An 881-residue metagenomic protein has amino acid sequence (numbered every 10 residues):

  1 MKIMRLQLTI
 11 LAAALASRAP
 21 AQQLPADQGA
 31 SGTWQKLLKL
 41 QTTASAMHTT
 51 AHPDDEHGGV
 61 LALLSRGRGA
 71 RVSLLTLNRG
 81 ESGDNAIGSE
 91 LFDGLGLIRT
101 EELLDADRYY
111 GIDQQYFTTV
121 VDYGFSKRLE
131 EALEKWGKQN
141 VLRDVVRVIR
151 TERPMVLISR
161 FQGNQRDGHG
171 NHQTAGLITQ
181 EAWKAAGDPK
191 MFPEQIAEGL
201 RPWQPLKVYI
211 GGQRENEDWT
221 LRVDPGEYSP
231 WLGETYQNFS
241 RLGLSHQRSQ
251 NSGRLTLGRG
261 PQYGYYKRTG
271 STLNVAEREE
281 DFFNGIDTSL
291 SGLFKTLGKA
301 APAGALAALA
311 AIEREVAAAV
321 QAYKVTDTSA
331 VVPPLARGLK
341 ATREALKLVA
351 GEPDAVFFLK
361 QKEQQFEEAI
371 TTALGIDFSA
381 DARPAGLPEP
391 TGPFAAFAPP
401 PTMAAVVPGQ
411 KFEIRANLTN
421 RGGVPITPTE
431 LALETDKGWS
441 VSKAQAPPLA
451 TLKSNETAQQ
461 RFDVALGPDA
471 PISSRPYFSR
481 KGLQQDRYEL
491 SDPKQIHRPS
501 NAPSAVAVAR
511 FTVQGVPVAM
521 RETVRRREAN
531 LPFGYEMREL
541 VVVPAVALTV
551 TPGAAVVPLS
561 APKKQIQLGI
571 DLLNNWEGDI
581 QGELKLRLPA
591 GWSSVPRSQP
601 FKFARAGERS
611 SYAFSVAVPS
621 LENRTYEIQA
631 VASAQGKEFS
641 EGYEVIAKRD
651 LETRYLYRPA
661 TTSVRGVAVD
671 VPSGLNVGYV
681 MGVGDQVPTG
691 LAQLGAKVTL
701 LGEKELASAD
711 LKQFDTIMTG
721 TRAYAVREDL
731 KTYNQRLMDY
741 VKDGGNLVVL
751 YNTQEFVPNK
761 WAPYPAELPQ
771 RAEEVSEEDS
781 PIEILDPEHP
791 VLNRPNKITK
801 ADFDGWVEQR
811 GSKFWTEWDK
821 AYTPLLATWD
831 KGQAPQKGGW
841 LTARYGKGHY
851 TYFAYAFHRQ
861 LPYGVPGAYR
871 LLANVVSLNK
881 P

Functional and structural regions predicted by a protein language model:
K2-I3, A21-A46, R128-A132, K138-D381: Metal-dependent de-N-acetylase/amidase catalytic core
A12-P20: Hydrophobic h-region of N-terminal signal peptides that target proteins for export in Gram-negative bacteria
Q22-T151, Q173, Q180-K184: Active-site rim/loop-helix segments in enzyme catalytic domains that contact anionic ligands
M47-T49, V72-T76, Q114-T118, V156-S159 (+6 more regions): Structural recognition of the beta-strand scaffold that forms the well-ordered cores of secreted hydrolase catalytic
A382, G392-G666, V671-S673: Long beta-sheet-rich domains in secretory-pathway and surface-associated proteins
E638-G720, Y751-T753, V775, R859 (+1 more regions): Aromatic-Pro/Gly-enriched surface loop or interdomain linker that acts as a lid/target-recognition segment
R722-D804: A glycine-rich, often tryptophan-bearing local segment used as a flexible ligand/cofactor-contacting loop or short
L768-G864, K880: Catalytic beta-strand/loop cores that center a nucleophilic Ser/Cys/Thr and support acyl-enzyme chemistry
